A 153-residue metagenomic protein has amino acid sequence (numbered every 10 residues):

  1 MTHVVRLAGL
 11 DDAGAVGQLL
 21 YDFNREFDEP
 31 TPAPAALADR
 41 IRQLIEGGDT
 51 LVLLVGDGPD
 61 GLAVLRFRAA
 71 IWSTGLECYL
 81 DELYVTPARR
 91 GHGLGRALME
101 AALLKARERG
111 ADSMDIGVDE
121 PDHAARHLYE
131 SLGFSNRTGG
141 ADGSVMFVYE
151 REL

Functional and structural regions predicted by a protein language model:
H3, L7-G75, Y79-D81, T86 (+4 more regions): Acetyl-CoA-dependent GNAT
T74, H92, H123: Loop/helix-junction capping segments adjacent to catalytic residues or to phosphate/diphosphate-binding pockets
V85, G91-L104, H127-S131: Conserved acetyl-CoA-binding loop-helix of GNAT-fold acetyltransferases
R96, E120-T138, D142-V145, R151: Conserved active-site alpha-helix within GNAT-family acetyltransferase domains
A106-G117: Conserved GNAT acetyl-CoA-binding A-motif
